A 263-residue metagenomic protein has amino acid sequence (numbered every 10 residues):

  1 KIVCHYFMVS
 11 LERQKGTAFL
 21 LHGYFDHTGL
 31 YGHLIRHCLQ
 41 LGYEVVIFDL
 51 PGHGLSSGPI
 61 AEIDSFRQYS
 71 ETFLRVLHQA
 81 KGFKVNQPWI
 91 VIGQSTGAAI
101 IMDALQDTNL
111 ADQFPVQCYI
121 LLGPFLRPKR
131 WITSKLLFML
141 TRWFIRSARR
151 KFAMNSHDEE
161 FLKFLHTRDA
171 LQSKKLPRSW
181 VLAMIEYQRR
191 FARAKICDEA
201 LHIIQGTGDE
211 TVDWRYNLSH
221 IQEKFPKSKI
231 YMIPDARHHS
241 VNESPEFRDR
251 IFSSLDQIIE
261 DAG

Functional and structural regions predicted by a protein language model:
K15-G23: Short beta-strand element of the alpha/beta-hydrolase
Y24-T28, G54-V85: Catalytic nucleophile-loop/oxyanion-hole region of alpha/beta-hydrolase and closely related hydrolase-like folds
T28, I35-P59: Conserved alpha/beta-hydrolase
I90-S179: Alpha/beta-hydrolase-fold enzymes
L176-A194: Active-site nucleophile elbow and catalytic-triad environment of alpha/beta-hydrolase enzymes
C197, I203-Q205, D209: Short beta-strand/loop motif that positions the catalytic acidic residue of the alpha/beta-hydrolase fold
E199, D213-Q222: Short alpha-helix in the alpha/beta-hydrolase fold that links the catalytic acid
A236-D249: Catalytic histidine-centered segment of alpha/beta-hydrolase-like enzymes
